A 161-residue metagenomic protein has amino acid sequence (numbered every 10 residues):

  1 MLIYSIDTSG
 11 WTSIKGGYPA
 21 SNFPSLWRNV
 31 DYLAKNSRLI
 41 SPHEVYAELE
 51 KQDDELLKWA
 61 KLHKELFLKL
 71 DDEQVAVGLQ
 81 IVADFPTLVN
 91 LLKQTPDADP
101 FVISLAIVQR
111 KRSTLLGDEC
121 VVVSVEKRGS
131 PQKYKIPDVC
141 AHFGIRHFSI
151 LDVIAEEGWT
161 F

Functional and structural regions predicted by a protein language model:
M1, L115-V121, K127-F161: Acidic, PIN/NYN-like endoribonuclease modules and their adjacent C-terminal/linker elements
M1-S41, E48-A60: Short, well-structured N-terminal submotif of metal-dependent ribonuclease cores
L2-G10, G17-A20, Q74-G78, N90 (+3 more regions): Conserved catalytic or regulatory cores that recognize and/or transform ribose-phosphate-containing ligands
L39, F67-K69, H147: Conserved beta-strand scaffold positions in the cores of enzyme catalytic domains, especially in NTP/NDP-utilizing
Y46-P96: PIN-domain endoribonuclease scaffold, especially VapC-family toxins
N90-Q94, V123-R128: Short, glycine/charged-rich beta-strand-loop motifs at protein surfaces that mediate ligand recognition and catalysis
Q94-V122, K135, V139: Acidic, metal-associated active-site segment
